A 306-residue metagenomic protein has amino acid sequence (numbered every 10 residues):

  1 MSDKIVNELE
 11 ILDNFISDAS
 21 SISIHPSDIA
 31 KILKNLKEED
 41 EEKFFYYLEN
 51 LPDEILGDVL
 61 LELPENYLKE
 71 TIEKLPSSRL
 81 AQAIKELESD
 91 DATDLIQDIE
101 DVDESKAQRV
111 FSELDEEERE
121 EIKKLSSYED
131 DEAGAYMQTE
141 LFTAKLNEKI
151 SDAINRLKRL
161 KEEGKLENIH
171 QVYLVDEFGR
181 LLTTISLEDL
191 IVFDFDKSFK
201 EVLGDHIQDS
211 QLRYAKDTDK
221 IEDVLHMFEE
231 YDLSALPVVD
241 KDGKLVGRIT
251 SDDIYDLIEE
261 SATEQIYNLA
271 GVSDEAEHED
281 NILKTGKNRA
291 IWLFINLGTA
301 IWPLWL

Functional and structural regions predicted by a protein language model:
M1-V272: Hydrophobic packing positions in regular secondary-structure scaffolds
I154-L160, E277-K284: Phosphate-interacting basic helix/loop segments used at nucleotide- and nucleic-acid interfaces
D280-L306: Core alpha-helical transmembrane segments of integral membrane proteins
